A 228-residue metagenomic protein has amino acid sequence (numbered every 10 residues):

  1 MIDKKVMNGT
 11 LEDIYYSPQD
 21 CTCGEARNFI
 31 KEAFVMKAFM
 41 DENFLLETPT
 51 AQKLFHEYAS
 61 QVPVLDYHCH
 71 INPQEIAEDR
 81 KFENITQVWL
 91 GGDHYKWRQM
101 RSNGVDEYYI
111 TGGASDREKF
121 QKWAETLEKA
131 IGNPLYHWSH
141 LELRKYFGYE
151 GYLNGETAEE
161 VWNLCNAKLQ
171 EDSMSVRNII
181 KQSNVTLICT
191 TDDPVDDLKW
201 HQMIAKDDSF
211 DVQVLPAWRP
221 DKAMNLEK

Functional and structural regions predicted by a protein language model:
Y15-Q19: Low-complexity, intrinsically disordered or signal/transmembrane-proximal segments
C21-C23: Cysteine-centered motifs
R27-V35: Short, Lys/Arg-enriched N-terminal segments with co-localized hydrophobic residues within the first ~10-30 amino acids
V35-K228: Metal-cofactor-binding active-site regions of metalloenzymes
